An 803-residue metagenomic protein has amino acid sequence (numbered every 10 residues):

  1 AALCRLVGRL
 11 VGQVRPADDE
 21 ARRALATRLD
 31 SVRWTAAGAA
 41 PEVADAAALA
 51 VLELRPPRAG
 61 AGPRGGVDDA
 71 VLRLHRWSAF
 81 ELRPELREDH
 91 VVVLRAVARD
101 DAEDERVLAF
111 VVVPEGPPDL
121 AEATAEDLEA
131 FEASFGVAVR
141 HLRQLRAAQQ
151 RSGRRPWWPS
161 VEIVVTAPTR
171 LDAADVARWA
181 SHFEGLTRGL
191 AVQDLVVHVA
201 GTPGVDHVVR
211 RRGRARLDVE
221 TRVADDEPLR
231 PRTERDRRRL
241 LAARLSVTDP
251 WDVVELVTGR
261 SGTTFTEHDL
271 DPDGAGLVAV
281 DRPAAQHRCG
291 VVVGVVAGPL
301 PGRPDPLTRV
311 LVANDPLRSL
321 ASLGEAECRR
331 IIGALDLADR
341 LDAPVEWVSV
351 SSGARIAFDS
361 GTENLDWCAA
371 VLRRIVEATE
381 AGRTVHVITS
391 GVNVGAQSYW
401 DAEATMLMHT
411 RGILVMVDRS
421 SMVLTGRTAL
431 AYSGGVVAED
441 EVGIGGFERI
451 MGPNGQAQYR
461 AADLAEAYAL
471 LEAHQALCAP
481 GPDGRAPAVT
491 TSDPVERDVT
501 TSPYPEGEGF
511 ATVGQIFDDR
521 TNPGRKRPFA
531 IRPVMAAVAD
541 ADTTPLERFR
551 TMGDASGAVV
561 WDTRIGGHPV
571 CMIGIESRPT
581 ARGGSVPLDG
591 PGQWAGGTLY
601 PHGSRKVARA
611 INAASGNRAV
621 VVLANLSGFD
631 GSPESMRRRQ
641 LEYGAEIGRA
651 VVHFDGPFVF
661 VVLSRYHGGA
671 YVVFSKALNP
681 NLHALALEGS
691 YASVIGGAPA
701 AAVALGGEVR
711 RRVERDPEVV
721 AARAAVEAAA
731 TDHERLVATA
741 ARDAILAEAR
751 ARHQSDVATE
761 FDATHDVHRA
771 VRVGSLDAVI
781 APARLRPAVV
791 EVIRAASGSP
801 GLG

Functional and structural regions predicted by a protein language model:
A1-G803: Ligand-binding clefts of soluble mixed alpha/beta catalytic domains
